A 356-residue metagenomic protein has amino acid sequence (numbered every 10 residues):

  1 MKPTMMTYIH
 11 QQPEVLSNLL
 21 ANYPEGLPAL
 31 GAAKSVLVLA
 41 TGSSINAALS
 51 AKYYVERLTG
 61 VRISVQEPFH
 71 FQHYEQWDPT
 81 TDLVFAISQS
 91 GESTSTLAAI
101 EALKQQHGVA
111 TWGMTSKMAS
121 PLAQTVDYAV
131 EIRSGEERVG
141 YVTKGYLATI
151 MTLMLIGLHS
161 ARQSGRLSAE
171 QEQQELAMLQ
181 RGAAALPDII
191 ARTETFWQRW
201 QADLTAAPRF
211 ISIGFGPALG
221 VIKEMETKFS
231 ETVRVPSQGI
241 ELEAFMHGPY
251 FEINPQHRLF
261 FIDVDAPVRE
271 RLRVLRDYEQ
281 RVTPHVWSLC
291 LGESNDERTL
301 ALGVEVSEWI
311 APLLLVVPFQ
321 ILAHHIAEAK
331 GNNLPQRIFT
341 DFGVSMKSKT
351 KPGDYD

Functional and structural regions predicted by a protein language model:
M1-E14, W112, G135-G145, V304-W309 (+1 more regions): A cross-family phosphate/adenosyl-ligand binding-site feature
K2-K34, Y128-V130, E136-V139, T152-H257 (+1 more regions): Active-site phosphate/pyrophosphate-binding segments
K2-M5, V126, Q174, V264-D265 (+1 more regions): Phosphate-moiety recognition in structured ligand-binding domains
M6, P13, S17, L49-K52 (+7 more regions): Predominant activation on well-ordered alpha-helical scaffold segments within soluble catalytic domains
Y23-R181, F215, Y250, P255-E305: Glycine-rich phosphate-binding loops that contact phosphosugars or nucleotide phosphates
L49, H70, M114-T115, I132 (+9 more regions): Residue-level detector of functional hotspots within protein domains
F69-F71, L83-S93, A183-L186, T232 (+1 more regions): Short N-terminal signal/transit or membrane-insertion segments and the immediately adjacent low-complexity/disordered
